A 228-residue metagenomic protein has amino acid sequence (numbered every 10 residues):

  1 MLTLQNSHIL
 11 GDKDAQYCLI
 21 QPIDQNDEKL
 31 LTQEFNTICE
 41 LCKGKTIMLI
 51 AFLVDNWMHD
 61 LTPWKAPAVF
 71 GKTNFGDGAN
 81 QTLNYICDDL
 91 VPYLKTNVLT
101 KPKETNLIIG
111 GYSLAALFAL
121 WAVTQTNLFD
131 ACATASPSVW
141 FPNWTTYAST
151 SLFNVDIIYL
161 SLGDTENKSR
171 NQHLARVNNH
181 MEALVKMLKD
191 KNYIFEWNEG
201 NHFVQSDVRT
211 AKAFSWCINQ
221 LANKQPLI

Functional and structural regions predicted by a protein language model:
M1-K13: N-terminal cap/lid segment of alpha/beta-hydrolase-fold proteins
Q5, N36, L117-F118, P142-S151: Alpha-helical scaffolding within the catalytic cores of extracellular/periplasmic polymer-degrading hydrolases
D12-T100: Serine-hydrolase catalytic machinery in alpha/beta-hydrolase-like enzymes
I20-D24, S136, L162: The conserved beta1-alpha1 loop
N106-G111, A135: Short beta-strand immediately N-terminal to the catalytic nucleophile in serine-hydrolase-like folds
G110-A115, A119: Gly/Ala-rich beta-loop-alpha elbow adjacent to hydrolase catalytic centers
W121-A131: Conserved hydrolase catalytic core segment
V139-I218: The feature captures the conserved acid-bearing segment of alpha/beta-hydrolase catalytic domains
